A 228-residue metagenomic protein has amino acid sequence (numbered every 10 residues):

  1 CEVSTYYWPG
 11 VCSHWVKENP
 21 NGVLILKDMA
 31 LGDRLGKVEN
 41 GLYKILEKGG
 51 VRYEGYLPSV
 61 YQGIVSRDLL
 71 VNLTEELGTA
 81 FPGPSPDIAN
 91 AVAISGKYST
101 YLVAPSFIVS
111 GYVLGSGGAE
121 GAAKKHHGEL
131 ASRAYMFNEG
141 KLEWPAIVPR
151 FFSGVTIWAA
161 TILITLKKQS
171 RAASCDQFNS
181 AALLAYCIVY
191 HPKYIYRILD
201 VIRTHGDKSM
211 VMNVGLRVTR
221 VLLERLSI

Functional and structural regions predicted by a protein language model:
C1-L130: Nucleotide-sugar donor-binding/catalytic module of glycosyltransferases that assemble extracellular/cell-envelope
E2-G10, E75, F107-I228: C-terminal subregions of glycosyltransferases and related glycan-biosynthesis enzymes
